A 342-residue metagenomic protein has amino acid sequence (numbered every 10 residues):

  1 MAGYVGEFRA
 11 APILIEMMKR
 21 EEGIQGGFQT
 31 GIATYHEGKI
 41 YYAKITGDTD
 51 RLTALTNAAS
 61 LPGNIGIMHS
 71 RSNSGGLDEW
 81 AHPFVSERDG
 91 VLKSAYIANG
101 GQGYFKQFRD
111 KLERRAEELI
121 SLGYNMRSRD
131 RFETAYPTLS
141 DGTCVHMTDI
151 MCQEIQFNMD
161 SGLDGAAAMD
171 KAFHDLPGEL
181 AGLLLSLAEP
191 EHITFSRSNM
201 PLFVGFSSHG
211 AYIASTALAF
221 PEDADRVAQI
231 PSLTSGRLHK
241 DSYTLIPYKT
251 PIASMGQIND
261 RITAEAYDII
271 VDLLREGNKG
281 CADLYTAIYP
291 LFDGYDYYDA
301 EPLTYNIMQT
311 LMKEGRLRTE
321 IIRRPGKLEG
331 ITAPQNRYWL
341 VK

Functional and structural regions predicted by a protein language model:
M1-K342: Conserved short alpha-helical segments that host acidic/polar catalytic motifs at enzyme active sites
